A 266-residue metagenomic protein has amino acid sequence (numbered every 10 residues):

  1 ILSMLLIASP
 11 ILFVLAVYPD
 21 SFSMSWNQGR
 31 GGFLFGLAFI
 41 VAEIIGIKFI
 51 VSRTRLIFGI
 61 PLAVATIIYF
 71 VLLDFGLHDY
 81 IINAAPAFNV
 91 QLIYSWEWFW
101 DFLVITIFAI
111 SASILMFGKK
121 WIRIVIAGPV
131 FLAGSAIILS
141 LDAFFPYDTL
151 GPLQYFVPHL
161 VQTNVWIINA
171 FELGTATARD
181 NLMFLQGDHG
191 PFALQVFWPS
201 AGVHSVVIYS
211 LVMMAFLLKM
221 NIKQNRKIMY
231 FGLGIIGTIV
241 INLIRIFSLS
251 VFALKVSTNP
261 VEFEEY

Functional and structural regions predicted by a protein language model:
I1-Y266: Hydrophobic N-terminal alpha-helices or hydrophobic patches in metabolic proteins across all domains of life
